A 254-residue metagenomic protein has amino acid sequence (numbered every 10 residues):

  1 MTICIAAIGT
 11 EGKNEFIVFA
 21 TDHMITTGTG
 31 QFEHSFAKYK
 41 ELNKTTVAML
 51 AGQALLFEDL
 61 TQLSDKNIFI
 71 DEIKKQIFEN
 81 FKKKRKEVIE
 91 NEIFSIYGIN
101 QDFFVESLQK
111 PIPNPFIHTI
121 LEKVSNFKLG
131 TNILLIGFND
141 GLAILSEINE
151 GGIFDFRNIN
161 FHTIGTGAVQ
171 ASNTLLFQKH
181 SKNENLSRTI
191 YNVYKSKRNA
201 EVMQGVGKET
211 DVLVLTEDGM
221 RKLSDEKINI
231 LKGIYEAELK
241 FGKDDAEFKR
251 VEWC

Functional and structural regions predicted by a protein language model:
M1-I120, N126, I153-Y191, G205-V206 (+1 more regions): Conserved short S/T/G-enriched processing/targeting/catalytic segments and their helical context
T2-G9, E15-V18, F127, T131-G137 (+3 more regions): Short beta-strand scaffold segments in enzyme catalytic cores
M49-L50, E147, V214: Structural signal for conserved beta-strand scaffold positions within catalytic alpha/beta enzyme cores
Q101-Q109, R198, V212-M220: Short amphipathic alpha-helical patches
K128-G165: A mid-sequence, solvent-exposed acidic-amphipathic segment
V193-K197: Charge-dense polyanion-binding interfaces
R198-V206: Short arginine-rich
